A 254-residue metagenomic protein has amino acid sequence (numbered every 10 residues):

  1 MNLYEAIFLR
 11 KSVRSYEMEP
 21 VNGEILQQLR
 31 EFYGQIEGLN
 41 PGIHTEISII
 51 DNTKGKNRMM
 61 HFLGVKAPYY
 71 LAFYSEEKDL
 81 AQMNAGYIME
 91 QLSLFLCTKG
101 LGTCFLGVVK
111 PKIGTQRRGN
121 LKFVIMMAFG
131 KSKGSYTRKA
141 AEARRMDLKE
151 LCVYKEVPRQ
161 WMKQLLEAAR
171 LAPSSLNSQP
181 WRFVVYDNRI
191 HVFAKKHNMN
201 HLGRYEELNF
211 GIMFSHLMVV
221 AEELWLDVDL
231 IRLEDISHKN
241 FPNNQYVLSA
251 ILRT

Functional and structural regions predicted by a protein language model:
M1-T254: Acidic, surface-exposed loops and disordered segments
